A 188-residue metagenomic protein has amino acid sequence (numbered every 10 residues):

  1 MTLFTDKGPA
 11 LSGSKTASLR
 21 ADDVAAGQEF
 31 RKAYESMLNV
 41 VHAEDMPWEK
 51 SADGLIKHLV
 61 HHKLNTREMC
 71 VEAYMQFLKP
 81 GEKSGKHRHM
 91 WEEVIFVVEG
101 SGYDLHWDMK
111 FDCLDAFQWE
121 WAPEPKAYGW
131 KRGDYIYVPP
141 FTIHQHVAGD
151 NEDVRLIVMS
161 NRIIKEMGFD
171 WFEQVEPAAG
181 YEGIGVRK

Functional and structural regions predicted by a protein language model:
M1-M69, W171-K188: A short, N-terminal "cap"/entry segment at the start of jelly-roll beta-barrel domains of the cupin/DSBH fold
H62-K63, K83-H89, V147-G149: Short histidine-centered beta-strand/loop micro-motifs that create catalytic or ligand/metal-coordination sites
E72, E82, W91, E124-P125 (+1 more regions): Short, solvent-exposed loop/turn positions at domain surfaces that link secondary-structure elements or cap domain
Y74-H89, K110-F111, P140: Conserved short histidine dyad/triad with adjacent acidic residue
E82-S84, G100-H106: Short beta-strand segments in beta-sandwich/barrel cores
H87-H89, F96, Y103: Extracellular-facing segments of soluble proteins and assemblies that are Gly/Ser/Thr-biased and enriched in aromatics
F96, M109-P140: Short acidic-glycine-tyrosine-enriched beta hairpin
G129-M167: Ligand-binding loop in jelly-roll beta-barrel domains
